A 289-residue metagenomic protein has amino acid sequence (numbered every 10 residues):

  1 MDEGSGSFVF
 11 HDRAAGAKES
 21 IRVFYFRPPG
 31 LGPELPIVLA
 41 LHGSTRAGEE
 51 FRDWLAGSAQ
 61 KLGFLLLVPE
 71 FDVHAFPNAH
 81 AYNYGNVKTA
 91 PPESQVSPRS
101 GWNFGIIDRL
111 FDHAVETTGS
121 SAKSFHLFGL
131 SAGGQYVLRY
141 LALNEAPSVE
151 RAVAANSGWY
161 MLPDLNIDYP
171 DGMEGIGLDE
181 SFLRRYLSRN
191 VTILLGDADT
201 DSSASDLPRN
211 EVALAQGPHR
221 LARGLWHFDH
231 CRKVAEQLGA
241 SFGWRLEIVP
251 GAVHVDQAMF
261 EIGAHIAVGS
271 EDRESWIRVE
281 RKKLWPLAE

Functional and structural regions predicted by a protein language model:
M1-I37, A47-E50, K61, P92-Q95 (+11 more regions): A domain-start/cap signature at the N-terminus of enzymes
L31-L35, A40-P77, M161-L162, D201: Short substrate-entry loop that stabilizes the transition state in hydrolases
L39-L41, A155, V249: Alpha/beta-hydrolase
S58-K61, A146-P147, L183-L187: Short, conserved loop/helix-junction motifs that constitute active-site signature segments in enzyme catalytic cores
D72-G101, D206-L207: Cap/lid segment of the alpha/beta-hydrolase catalytic domain
E150-E236: The feature captures the conserved acid-bearing segment of alpha/beta-hydrolase catalytic domains
V249-V255: Histidine-bearing beta->alpha loop at or near hydrolase active sites
A258-G269: Post-His helix in hydrolase/transferase enzymes
